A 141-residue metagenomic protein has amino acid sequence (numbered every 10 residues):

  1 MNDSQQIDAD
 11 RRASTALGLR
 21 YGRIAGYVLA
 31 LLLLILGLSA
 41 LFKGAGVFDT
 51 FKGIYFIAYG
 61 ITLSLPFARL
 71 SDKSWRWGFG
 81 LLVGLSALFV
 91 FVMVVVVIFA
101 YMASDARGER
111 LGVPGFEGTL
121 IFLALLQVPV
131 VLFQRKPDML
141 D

Functional and structural regions predicted by a protein language model:
M1-L17, D138-D141: Low-complexity, intrinsically disordered extramembrane tails and loops of integral membrane proteins
A13-Y27, G46-D49, D72, R76-V83 (+1 more regions): Membrane-water interface of alpha-helical transmembrane segments
R20, A25-Y27, L31, L36 (+1 more regions): Alpha-helical membrane-associated segments of multi-pass integral membrane proteins
R23-A30, G53-G60, V83-V90, E117-I121: Residues within membrane-spanning alpha-helices of integral membrane proteins, especially the hydrophobic core/packing
Y27-K52: Membrane-helix boundary elements
K43-F51, M93-G118: Interfacial non-cytosolic loop connecting adjacent transmembrane helices
G46-P66: Generic alpha-helical transmembrane segments
T62-M93: Loop-to-transmembrane helix junctions at the membrane interface
